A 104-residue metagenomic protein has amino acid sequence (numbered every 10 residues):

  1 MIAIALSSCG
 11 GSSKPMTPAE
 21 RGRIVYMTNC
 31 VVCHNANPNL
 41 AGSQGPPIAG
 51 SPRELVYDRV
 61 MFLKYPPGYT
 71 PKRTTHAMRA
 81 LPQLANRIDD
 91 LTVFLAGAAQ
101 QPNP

Functional and structural regions predicted by a protein language model:
M1-C9: Sec-dependent bacterial lipoprotein signal peptides
S8-V25, A41-Q44, P104: Electrostatic cytochrome c docking/interface patches
G10-S12, C33-L40, A96-G97: Detector for the c-type heme attachment site
G22, M27-A36, L91, L95: The canonical Cys-X-X-Cys-His
V32, A41-Q44, A49: Intrinsically disordered, low-complexity serine/threonine-rich segments
L40-A41, R59: Short acidic/histidine- and often glycine-rich active-site loop of Leloir-type glycosyltransferases that engages
P47-P102: Extracytoplasmic electron-transfer domains, predominantly the class I c-type cytochrome c fold
